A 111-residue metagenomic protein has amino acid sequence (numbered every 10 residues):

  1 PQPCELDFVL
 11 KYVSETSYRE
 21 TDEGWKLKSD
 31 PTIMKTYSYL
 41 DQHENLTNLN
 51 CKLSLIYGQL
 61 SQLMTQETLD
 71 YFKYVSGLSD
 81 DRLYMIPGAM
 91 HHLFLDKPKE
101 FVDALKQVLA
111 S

Functional and structural regions predicted by a protein language model:
P1-L40: Conserved alpha/beta-hydrolase catalytic His-Asp/Glu region
L10, S17, N45-T47, F72-V75: Short secondary-structure boundary/capping segments
I33-N48, Y74: Inter-domain helical "communication" segments and dimerization helices that couple sensory or membrane-embedded modules
N48-A89: Conserved loop-alpha-helix segment in the C-terminal half of the alpha/beta-hydrolase fold that carries the catalytic
I86-P98, V102: Catalytic histidine-centered segment of alpha/beta-hydrolase-like enzymes
A104-S111: C-terminal alpha-helix
